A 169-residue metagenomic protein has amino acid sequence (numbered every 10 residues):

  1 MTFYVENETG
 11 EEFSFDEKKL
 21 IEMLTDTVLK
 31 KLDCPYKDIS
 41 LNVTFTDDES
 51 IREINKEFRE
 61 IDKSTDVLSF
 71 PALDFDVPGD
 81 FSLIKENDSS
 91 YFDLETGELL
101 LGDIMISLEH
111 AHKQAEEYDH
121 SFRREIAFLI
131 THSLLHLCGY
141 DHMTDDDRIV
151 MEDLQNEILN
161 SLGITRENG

Functional and structural regions predicted by a protein language model:
M1-A127, L137-G169: An acidic/histidine-cluster motif and surrounding catalytic segment that typifies divalent-metal-assisted enzyme active
I130: A glycine-rich beta-strand to alpha-helix segment that forms a phosphate/ribose-binding loop at ligand/cofactor sites
